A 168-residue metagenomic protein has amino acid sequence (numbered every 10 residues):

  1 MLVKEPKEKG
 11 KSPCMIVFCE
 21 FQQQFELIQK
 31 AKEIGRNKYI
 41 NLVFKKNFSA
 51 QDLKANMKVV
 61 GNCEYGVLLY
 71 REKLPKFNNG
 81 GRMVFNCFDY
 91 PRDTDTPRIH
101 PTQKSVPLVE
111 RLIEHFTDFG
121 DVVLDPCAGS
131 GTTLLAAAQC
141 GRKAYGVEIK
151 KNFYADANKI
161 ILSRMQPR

Functional and structural regions predicted by a protein language model:
M1-G146, K150-Y154: Core catalytic lobe of class I
D52, I161-L162: Amphipathic alpha-helical interaction segments
A157-N158: Conserved SAM-binding loop
L162-R168: Class I S-adenosyl-L-methionine-dependent methyltransferase module
